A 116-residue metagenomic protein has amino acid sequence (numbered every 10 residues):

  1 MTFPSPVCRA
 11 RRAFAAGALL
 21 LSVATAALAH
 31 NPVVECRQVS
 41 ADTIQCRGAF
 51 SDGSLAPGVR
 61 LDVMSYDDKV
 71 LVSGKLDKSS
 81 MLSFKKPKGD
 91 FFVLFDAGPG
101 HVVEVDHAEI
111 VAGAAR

Functional and structural regions predicted by a protein language model:
T2-G17: Bacterial N-terminal signal peptides that target proteins for export
A24-A26: N-terminal signal peptide c-region/cleavage motif recognized by signal peptidases
L28-I44, A49, D67, D106-R116: Beta-strand-rich domain onsets/edges
D52-A56: A short beta-turn/strand-edge loop motif at beta-sheet boundaries
P57-V59, F91: Short beta-strand/loop motifs in extracellular/secreted proteins, especially within beta-sandwich accessory domains
R60-S73: Short amphipathic beta-strand segments in non-cytosolic proteins
K75-F84: Glycine-centered loop-to-beta-strand initiation motif
G89-H101: Short, aromatic- and glycine-rich surface loops/edge beta-strands on solvent-exposed regions
